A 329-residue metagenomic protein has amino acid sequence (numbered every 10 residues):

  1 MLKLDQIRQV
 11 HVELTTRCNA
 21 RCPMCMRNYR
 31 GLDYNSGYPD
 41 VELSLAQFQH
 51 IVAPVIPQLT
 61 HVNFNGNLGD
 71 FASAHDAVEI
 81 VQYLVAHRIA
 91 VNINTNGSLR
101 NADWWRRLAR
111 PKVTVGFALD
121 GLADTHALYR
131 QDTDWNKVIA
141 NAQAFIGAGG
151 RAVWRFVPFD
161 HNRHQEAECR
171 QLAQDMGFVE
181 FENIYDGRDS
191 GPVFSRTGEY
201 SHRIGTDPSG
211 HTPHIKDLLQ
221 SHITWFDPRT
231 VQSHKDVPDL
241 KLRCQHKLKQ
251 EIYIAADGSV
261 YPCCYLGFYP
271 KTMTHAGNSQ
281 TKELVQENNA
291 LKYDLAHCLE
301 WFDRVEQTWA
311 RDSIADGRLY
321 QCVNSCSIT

Functional and structural regions predicted by a protein language model:
L2-N28, T60-G66, K249-G258: N-terminal pre-triad scaffold of radical SAM enzymes
D5, E13, Y34-A46, P54 (+6 more regions): Radical SAM enzyme [4Fe-4S]-AdoMet core and its adjacent flexible, acidic and glycine-rich loops/tails across
C18, C22-C25, C244, C263-C264 (+2 more regions): Short cysteine clusters
V52-Q58: Catalytic domains of carbohydrate-active enzymes, especially glycoside hydrolases
F64-G69, N96: Glycine-rich beta-strand-to-loop/alpha-helix junction loops that act as flexible
T95-R100, P158-N162: Short beta->alpha connector loops
L291-T329: Cysteine/selenocysteine-centered motifs that mediate thiol-based redox chemistry or coordinate metal-sulfur cofactors
